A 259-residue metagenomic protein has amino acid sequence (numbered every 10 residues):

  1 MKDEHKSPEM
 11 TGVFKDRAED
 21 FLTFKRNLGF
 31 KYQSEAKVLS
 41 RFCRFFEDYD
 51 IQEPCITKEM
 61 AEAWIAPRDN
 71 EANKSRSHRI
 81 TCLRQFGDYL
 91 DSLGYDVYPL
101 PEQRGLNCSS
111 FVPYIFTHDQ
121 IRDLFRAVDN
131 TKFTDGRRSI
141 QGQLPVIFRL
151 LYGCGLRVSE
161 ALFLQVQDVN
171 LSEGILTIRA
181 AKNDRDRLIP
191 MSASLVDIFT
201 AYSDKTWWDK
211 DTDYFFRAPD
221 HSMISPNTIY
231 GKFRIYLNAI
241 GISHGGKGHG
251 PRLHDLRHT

Functional and structural regions predicted by a protein language model:
M1-T259: Conserved catalytic core of the tyrosine transesterase superfamily
